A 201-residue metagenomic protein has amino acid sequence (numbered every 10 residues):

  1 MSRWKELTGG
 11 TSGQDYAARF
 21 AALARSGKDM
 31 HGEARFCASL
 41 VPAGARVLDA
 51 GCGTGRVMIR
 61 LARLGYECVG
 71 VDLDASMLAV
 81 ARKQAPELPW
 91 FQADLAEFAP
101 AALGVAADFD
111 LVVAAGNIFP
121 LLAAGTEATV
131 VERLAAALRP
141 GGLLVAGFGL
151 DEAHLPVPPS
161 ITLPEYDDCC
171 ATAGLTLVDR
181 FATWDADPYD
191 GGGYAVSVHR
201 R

Functional and structural regions predicted by a protein language model:
M1-A43: Conserved class I S-adenosyl-L-methionine
G44-G53: Conserved class I S-adenosyl-L-methionine
T54-A99: Class I SAM-dependent methyltransferase SAM/SAH-binding core
A101-L111: A short acidic, Gly/Pro-enriched loop at the edge of an enzyme's catalytic core that lines a small-molecule cofactor
D110-G125: A short SAM/SAH-binding and catalytic strip from SAM-dependent methyltransferases
A128-P140: A short glycine-rich, Lys/Arg-flanked "PGG" loop and its adjoining helix->strand segment in the class I
G141-G149: Conserved beta-strand signature within the Rossmann-like core of class I S-adenosyl-L-methionine
P159-G174, R180: Short alpha-helix
